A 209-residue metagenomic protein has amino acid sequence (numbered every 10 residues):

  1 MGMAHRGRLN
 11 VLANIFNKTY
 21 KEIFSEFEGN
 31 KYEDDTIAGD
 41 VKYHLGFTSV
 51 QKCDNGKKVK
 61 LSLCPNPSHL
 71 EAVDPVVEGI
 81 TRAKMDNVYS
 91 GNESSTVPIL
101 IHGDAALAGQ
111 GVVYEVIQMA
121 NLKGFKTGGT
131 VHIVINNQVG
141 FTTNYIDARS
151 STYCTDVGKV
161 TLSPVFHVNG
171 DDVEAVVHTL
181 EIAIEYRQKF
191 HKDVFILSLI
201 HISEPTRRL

Functional and structural regions predicted by a protein language model:
M1-V112, I117-V131, N136, G140-I146 (+3 more regions): Conserved internal helical-beta-strand scaffold that buttresses enzyme catalytic cores
D54-N55, K60, Y153-T179: Conserved thiamine diphosphate
V77, L180-Y186: C-terminal catalytic or substrate-handling cores of phosphate/nucleotide- and metal-cofactor-dependent proteins acting
L122, V157, Y186: Hydrophobic/aromatic ligand-binding patch that stacks against planar heteroaromatic rings of cofactors or nucleotides
I200-L209: Single conserved hydrophobic/aromatic residue that forms the stacking wall/gate of nucleotide- or nucleobase-binding
